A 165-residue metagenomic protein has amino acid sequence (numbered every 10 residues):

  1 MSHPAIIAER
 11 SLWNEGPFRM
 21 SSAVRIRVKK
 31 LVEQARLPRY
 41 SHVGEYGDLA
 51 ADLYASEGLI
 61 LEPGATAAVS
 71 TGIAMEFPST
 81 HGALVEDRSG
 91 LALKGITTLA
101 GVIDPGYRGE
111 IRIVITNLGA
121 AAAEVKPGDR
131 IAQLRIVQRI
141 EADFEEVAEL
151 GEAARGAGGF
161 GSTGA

Functional and structural regions predicted by a protein language model:
S2-A165: DUTPase catalytic domain/fold
